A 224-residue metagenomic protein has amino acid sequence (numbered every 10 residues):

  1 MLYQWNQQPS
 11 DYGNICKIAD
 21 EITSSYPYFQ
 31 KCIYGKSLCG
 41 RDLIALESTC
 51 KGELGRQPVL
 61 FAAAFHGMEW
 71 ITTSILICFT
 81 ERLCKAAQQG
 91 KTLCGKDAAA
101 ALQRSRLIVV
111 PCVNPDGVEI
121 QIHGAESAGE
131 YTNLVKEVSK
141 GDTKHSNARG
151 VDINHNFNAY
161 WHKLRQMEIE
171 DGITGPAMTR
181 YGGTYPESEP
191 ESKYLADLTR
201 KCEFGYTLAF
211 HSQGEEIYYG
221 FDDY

Functional and structural regions predicted by a protein language model:
M1-I44: Short glycine- and acidic-rich boundary segments immediately preceding or forming the N-terminal edge of structured
L2-P9, H66, R180-Y185: Second-shell loop/turn segments in exported
K36-C39, C50, C112-N114, N158: Residues that form or immediately flank small-molecule/cofactor binding pockets and catalytic motifs
G40, Q57-I77, C112-V113: Short HxH-centered metal-ligating active-site micro-motif
A45-T49: Short, well-ordered beta-strand micro-motif
C50-P58: Proline/glycine-enriched tight loop/beta-turn segments at coil->beta junctions that connect or precede beta-strands
I71, C78-T80, C84-D223: Active-site/substrate-binding loop(s) of hydrolase catalytic cores
